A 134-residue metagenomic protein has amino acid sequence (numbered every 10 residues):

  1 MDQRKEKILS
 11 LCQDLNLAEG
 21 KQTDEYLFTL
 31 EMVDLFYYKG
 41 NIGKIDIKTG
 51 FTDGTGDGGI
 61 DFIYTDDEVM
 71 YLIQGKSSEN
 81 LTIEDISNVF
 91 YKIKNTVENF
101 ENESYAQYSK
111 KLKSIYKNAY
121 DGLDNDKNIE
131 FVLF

Functional and structural regions predicted by a protein language model:
M1-F134: Mixed-charge (Asp/Glu-Lys/Arg
